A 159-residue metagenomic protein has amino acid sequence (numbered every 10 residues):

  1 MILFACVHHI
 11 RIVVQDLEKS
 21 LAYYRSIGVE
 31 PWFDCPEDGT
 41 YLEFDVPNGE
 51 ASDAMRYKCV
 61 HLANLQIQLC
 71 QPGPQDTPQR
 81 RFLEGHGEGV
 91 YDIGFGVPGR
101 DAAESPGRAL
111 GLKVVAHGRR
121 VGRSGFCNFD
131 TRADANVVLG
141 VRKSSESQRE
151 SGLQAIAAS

Functional and structural regions predicted by a protein language model:
M1, C6-V7, Q15, V29-F33: The feature marks the first
M1, I12, Q68, D101-S159: Vicinal oxygen chelate
A5, I27-E30, E88, N136: Structured loop/turn residues at beta-strand edges in well-structured enzyme cores
V7-Q15, Y57-Q66, R81-G99, D130: Vicinal oxygen chelate
S20-R25, G107: Conserved active-site tyrosine of GNAT-family acetyltransferases
R25-W32, L110-V114: Conserved acetyl-CoA-binding loop of GNAT-fold acetyltransferases
E30-F82, S124-Q148: Conserved short beta-strand elements that form part of the metal-binding/catalytic scaffold of enzyme active sites
